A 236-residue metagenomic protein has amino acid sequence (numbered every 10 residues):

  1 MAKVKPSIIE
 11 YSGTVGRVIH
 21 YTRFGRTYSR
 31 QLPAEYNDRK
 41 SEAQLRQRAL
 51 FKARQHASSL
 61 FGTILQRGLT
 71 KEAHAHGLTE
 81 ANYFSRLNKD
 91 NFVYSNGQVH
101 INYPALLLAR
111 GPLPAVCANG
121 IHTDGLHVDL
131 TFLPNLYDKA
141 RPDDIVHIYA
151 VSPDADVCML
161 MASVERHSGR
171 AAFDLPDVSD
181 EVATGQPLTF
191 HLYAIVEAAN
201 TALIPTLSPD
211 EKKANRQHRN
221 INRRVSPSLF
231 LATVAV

Functional and structural regions predicted by a protein language model:
M1-V116: Long, polar/Ser/Thr-enriched low-complexity segments that form simple helices or flexible linkers at protein ends
H74-V236: Charged linear interaction tracts used for macromolecular binding and regulation
